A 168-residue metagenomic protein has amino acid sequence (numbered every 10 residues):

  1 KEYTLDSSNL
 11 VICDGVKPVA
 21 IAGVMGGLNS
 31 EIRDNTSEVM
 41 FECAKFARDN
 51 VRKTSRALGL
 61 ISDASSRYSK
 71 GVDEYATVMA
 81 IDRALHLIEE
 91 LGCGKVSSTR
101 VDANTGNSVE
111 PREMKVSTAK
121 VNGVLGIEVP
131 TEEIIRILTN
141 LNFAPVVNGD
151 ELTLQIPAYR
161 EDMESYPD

Functional and structural regions predicted by a protein language model:
K1-D168: RNA/tRNA-interacting regions in translation and RNA-turnover enzymes
